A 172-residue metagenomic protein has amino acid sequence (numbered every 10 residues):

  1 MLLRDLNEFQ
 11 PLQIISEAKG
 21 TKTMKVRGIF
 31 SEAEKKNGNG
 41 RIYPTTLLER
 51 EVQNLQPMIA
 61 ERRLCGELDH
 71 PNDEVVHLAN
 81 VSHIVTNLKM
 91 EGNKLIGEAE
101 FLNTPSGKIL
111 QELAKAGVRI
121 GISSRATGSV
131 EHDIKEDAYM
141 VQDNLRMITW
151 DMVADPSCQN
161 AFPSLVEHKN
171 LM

Functional and structural regions predicted by a protein language model:
M1-L171: Signature of dsDNA virion morphogenesis modules
